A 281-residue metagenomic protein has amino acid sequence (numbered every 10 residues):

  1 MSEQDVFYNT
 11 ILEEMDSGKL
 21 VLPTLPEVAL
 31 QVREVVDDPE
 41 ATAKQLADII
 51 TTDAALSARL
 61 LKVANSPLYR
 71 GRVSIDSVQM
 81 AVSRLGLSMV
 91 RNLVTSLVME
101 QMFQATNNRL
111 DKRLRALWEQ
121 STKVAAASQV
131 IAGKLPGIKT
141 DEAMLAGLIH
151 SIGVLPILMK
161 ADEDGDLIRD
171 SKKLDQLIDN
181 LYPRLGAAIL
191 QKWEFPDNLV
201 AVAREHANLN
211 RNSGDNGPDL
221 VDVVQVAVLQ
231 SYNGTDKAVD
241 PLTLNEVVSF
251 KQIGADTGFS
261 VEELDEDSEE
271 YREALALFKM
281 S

Functional and structural regions predicted by a protein language model:
M1-E14, K251-S281: Terminal helices and disordered tails flanking the catalytic cores of nucleotide-processing hydrolases
M1-L148, P156-D164, R169-V247, S281: Conserved alpha-helical "signature site" that marks functionally important helical segments or helix/loop junctions
